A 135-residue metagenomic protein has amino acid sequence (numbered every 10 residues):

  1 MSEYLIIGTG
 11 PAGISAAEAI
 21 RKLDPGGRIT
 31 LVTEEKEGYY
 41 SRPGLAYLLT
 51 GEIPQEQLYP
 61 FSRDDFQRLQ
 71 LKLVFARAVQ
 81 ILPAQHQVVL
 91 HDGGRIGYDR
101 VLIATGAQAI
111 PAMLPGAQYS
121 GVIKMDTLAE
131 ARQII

Functional and structural regions predicted by a protein language model:
M1-L5, D64-I135: FAD-binding core/adjacent interface of flavoenzyme oxidoreductases
S2-K72: Beta1-alpha1 glycine-rich phosphate/pyrophosphate-binding loop at the start of Rossmann-like nucleotide-binding domains
